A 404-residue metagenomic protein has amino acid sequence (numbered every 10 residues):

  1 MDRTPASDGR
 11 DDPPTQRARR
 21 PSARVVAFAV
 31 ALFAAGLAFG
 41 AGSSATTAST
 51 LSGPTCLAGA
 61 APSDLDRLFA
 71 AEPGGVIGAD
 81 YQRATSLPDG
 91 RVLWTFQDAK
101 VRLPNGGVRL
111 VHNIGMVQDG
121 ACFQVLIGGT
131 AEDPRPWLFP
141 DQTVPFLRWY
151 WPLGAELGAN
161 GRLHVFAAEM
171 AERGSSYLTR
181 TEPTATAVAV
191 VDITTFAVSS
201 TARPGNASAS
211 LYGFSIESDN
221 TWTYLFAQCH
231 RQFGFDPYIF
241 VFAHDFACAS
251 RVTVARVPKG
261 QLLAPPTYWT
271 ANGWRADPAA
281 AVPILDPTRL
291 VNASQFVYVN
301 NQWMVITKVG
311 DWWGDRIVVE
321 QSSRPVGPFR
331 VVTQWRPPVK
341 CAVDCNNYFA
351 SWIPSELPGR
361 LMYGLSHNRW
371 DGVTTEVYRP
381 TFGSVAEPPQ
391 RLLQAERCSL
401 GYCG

Functional and structural regions predicted by a protein language model:
D2-T4, R17-A48: Secretory targeting and sorting signals
D8, A23, S44-A45, T50 (+2 more regions): Compositionally biased regions
G9-R17: Juxtamembrane low-complexity tails/linkers enriched in Ser/Thr-Pro and polybasic
L51-G74, L87-R148, L157-A207, A227-R289 (+2 more regions): Beta-rich carbohydrate-recognition and catalytic domains
I77: ATP-binding glycine-rich phosphate-binding loop
D80-R83, P140-E156, Y212-I216, N292-Q295 (+1 more regions): Beta-propeller and closely related beta-sheet repeat lectin domains
A159, E217-N220, N300, E356-L357: Short, ordered beta-strand-loop transition motifs
K340-N368: Short aromatic loop motif centered on NTY/YTY
